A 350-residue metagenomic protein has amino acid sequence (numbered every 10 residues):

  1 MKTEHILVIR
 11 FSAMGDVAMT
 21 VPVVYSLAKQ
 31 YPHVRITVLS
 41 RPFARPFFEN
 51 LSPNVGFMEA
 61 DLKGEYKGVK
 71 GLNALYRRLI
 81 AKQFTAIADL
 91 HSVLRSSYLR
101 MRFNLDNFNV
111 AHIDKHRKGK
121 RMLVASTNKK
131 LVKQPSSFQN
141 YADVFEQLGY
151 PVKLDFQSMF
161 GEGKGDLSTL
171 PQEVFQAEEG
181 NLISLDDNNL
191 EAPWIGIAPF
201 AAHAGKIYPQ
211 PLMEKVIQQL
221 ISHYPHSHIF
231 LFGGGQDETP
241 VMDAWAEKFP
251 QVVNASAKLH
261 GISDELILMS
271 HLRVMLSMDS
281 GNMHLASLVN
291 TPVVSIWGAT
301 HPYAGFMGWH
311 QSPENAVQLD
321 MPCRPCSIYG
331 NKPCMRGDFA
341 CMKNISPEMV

Functional and structural regions predicted by a protein language model:
M1-V350: Catalytic machinery of carbohydrate-active enzymes, primarily nucleotide-sugar-dependent glycosyltransferases
